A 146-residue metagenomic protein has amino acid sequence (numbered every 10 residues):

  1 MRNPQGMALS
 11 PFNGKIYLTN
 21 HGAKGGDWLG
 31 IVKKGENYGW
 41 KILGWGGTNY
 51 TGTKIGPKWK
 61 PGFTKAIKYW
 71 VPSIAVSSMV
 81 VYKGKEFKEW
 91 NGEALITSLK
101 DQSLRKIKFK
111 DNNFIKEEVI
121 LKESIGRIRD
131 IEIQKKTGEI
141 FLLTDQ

Functional and structural regions predicted by a protein language model:
M1-E118, G126: Beta-propeller domain segments
D130-Q146: Blade-level signature of beta-propeller repeat domains, shared across WD40, Kelch, NHL, RCC1 and BNR/Asp-box propellers
